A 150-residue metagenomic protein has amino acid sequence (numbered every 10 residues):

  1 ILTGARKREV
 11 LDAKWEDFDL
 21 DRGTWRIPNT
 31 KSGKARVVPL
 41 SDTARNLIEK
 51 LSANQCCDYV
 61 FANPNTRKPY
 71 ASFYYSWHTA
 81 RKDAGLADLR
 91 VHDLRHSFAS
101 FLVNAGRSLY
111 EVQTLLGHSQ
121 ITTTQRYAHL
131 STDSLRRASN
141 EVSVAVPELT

Functional and structural regions predicted by a protein language model:
T3, R36-V38, N46, K50-V60 (+3 more regions): Short, basic (Lys/Arg/His-rich) helix/loop patches that form interaction surfaces in the mid-to-C-terminal regions
T3-K50: Conserved tyrosine-mediated DNA breakage-rejoining catalytic core shared by Y-recombinases
E16-T24, D88, R107-R126, D133 (+1 more regions): Short, polar N-cap/turn motifs at the start of nucleic acid-interacting alpha helices
R22, K50-A53, N63-K68, T122 (+1 more regions): C-terminal secondary-structure termini that scaffold catalytic or DNA-interacting sites
P28, S41, A62-N63, A128: Residue-level detector of conserved, well-ordered beta-strand and adjacent loop positions that form binding/recognition
S32, K68-P69: Glycine-/small-residue-rich active-site loops that bind phosphorylated ligands and cofactors
R36-D42, N46-L51, H129-T150: DNA/chromatin major-groove-contacting recognition/catalytic segments
